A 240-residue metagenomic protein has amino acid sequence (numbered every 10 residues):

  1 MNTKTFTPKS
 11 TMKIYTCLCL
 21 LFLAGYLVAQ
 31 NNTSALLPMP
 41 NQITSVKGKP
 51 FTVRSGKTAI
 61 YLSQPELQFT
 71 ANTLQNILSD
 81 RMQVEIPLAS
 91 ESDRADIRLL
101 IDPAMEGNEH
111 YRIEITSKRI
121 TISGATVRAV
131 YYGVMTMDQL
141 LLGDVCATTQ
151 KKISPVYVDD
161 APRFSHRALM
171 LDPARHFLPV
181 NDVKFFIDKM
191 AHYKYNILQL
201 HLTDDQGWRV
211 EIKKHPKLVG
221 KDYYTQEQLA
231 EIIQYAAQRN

Functional and structural regions predicted by a protein language model:
M1-M12: N-terminal secretory signal peptides that target proteins for export/translocation
M12, L20, A29-P162: Acidic, contiguous N-terminal accessory segments
C19-L21, H192: Alpha-helix capping and helix-coil boundary motifs
E106-N240: Feature activates predominantly on carbohydrate-active enzymes
